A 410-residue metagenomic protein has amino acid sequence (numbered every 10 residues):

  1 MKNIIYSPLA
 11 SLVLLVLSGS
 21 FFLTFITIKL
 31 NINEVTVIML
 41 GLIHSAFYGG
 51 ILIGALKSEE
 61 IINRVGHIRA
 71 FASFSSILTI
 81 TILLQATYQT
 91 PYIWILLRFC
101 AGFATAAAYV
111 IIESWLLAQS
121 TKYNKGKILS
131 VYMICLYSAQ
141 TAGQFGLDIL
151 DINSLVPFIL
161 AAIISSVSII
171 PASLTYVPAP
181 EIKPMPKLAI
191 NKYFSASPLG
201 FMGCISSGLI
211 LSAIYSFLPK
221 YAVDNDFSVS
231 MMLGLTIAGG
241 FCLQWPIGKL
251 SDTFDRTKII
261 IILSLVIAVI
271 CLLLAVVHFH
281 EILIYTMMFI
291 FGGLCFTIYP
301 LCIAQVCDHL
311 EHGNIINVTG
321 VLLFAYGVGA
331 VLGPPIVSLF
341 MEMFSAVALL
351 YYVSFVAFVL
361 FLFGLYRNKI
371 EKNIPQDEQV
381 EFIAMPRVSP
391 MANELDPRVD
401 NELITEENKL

Functional and structural regions predicted by a protein language model:
K2-Y48, S197-C204, L209-Y221, N225-M232: Helix-loop boundary and gating motifs at the non-cytosolic
V37-I38, K122-Y132, L310-L322: Loop-to-transmembrane helix entry/capping segments in MFS-fold secondary transporters and related SLC/MFSD carriers
G54-G66, D151, L243-D255, M341-E342: Helix-to-loop junctions at the C-terminal end of transmembrane segments in multipass secondary transporters
R69-L83, A162, K258-L273, S354: Structural signature of the two symmetry-related core transmembrane helices
Y92-C100, I282-I290: Paired small-residue
A107-S120, F296-E311: Intracellular juxtamembrane helix-capping segments at the cytosolic ends of symmetry-related transmembrane helices
D148, A162-I182, L360-N368: C-terminal membrane-cytosol helix-exit motif in multi-pass small-molecule transporters
P180-P186, R367-L410: Intrinsic disorder in cytosolic terminal tails and internal cytosolic loops of multi-pass membrane transporters
